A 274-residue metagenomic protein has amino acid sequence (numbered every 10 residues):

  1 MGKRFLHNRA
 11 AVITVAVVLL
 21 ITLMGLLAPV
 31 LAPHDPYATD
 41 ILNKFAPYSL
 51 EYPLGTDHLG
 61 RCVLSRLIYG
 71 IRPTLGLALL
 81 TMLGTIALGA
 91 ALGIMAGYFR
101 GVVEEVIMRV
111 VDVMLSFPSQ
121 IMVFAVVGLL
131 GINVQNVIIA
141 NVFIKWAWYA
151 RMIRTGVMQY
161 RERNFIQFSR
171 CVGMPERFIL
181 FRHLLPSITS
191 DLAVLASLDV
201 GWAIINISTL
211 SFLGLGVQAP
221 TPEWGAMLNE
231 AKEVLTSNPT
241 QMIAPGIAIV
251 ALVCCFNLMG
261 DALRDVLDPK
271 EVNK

Functional and structural regions predicted by a protein language model:
M1-Y37, V110, I188: N-terminal signal-anchor/first transmembrane alpha helix
L26-S65, G214: Short membrane-interfacial helix/loop motifs at transmembrane-helix boundaries
P53, D57, L88, G97-Y98 (+1 more regions): Generic hydrophobic transmembrane alpha-helix motif, especially the helices
V63-Y98: Transmembrane alpha-helix signature in integral membrane proteins
I121-A125, N133-K145, M152, L192-M227: Non-cytoplasmic
V234-L258: A membrane-interface signal for the N-terminal entry of alpha-helical transmembrane segments
L258-K274: Short cytosolic juxtamembrane segments of multi-pass membrane proteins
